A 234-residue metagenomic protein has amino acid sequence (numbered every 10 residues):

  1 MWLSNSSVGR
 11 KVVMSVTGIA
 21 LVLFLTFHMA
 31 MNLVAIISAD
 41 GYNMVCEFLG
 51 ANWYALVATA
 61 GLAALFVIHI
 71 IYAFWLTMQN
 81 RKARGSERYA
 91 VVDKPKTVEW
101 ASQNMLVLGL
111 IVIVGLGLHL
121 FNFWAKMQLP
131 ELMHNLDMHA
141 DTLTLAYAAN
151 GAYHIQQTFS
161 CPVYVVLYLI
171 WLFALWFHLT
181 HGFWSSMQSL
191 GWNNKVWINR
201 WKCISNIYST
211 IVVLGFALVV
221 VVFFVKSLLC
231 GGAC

Functional and structural regions predicted by a protein language model:
M1-C234: Membrane-embedded alpha-helical bundles that constitute the cytochrome b-like, heme-associated redox core of multi-pass
